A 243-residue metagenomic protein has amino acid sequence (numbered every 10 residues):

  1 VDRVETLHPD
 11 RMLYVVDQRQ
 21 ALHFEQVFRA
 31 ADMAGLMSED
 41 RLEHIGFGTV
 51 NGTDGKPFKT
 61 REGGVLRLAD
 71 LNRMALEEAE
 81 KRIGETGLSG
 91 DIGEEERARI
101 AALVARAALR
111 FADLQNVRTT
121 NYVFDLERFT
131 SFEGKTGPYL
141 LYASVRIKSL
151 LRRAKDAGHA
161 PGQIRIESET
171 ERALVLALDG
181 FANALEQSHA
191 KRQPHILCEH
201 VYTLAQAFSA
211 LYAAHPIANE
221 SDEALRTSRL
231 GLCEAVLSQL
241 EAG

Functional and structural regions predicted by a protein language model:
V1-G243: Non-catalytic interaction-recognition regions
